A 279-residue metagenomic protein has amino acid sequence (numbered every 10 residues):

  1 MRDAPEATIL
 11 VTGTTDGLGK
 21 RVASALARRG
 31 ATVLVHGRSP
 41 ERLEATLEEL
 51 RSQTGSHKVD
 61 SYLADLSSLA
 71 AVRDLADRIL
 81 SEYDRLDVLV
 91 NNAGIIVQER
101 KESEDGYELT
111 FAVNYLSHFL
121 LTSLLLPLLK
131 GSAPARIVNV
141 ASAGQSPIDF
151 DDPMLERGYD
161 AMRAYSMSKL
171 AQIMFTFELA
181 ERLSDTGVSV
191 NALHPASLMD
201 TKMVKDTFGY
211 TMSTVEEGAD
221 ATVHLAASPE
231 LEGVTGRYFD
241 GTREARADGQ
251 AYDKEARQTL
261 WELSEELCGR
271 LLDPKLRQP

Functional and structural regions predicted by a protein language model:
R2-R38: Canonical Rossmann dinucleotide-binding motif of NAD(H)/NADP(H)-dependent dehydrogenases/reductases, specifically
T8-V11, L89-V90, I137: Conserved hydrophobic beta-strands of the Rossmann-like cofactor-binding core in SDR/related NAD(P)H-dependent
P40, Y62-D77: The beta1-alpha1 cofactor-binding region of Rossmann-like NAD(H)/NADP(H)-dependent oxidoreductases
T54-K58, R78-N91, V97-E102: A glycine-rich helix->loop->beta "capping" turn within Rossmann-like NAD(P)(H)-dependent oxidoreductase domains
G94-F111, K130-T186, H194-G209: Catalytic loop of short-chain dehydrogenase/reductase
T122-S123, F177: A short, exposed helix-loop element centered on a Lys and neighboring polar residues
Y210-Q258, E262, E266, R270-D273: C-terminal helical subdomain
